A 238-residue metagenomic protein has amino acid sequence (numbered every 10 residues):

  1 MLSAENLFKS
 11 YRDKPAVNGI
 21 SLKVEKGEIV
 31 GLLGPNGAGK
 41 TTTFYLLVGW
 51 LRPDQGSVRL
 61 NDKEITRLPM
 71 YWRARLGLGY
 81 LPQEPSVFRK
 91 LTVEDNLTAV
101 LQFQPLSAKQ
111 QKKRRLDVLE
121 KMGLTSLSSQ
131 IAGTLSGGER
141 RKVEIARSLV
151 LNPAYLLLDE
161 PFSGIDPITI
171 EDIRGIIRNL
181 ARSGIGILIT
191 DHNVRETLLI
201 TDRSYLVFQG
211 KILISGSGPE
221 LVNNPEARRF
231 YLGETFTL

Functional and structural regions predicted by a protein language model:
L33-P35: The feature captures the beta-strand-to-loop junction immediately N-terminal to the Walker
V48: Helix-to-loop junction immediately C-terminal to a conserved catalytic motif
E64-E84, R89, A108-K112, L221-E226: ABC ATPase NBD coupling module
T98, K109-L127, R174-R178, E226: Conserved ABC ATPase "signature" region
I131-L135, E139: Conserved ABC ATPase signature
N152: Conserved catalytic motifs of ABC-family nucleotide-binding domains
L156-E160: Catalytic Walker B motif of ABC-type/P-loop ATPase nucleotide-binding domains
